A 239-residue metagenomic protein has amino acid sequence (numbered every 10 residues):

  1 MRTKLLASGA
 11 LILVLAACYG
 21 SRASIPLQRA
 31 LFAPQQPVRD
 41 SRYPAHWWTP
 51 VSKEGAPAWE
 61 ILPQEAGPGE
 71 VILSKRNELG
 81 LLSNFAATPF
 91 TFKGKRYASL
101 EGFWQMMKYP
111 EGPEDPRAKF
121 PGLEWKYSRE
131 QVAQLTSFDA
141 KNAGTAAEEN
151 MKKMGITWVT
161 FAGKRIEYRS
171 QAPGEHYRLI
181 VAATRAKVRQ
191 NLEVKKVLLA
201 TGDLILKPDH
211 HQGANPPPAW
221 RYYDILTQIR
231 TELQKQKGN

Functional and structural regions predicted by a protein language model:
M1-S8: Bacterial N-terminal signal peptides that target proteins for export
L11-I12: Viral structural modules
L27-N239: Charged, low-complexity intrinsically disordered segments
